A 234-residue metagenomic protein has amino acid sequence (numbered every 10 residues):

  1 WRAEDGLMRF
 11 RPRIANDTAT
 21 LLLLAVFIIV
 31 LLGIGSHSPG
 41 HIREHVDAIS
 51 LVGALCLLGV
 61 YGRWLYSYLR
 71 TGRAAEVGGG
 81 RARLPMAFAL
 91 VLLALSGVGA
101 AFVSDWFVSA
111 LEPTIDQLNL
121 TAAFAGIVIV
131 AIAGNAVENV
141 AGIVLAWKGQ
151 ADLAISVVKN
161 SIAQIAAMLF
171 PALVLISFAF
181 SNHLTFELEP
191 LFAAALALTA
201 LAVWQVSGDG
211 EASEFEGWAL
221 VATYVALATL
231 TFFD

Functional and structural regions predicted by a protein language model:
W1-M8, A101-S109, G134-G142, S161-V174: Hydrophobic alpha-helical transmembrane segments
W1-N16, D116-F124, L145-I155, A179-N182 (+1 more regions): Juxtamembrane helix-boundary/capping and inter-helix hinge elements in multi-pass membrane proteins
W1-S109, L188, A193-D234: Alpha-helical transmembrane bundles of multi-pass secondary active transporters
R13-T18, I132-V137, K159: Alpha-helical membrane segments and immediately flanking helix-loop junctions that form or couple to the substrate/ion
R43, D116-Q117, W147-A167, F178-A194 (+1 more regions): Transmembrane helix-loop boundary segments of multi-pass membrane transporters
L51-G59, A122-A133, Q164-A166, H183-A197: Structural signature of hydrophobic alpha-helical transmembrane segments
V77-A151, I155: Transmembrane helical segments that form the transport core of multi-pass membrane transport proteins
D116, V137, A141, L145-K148 (+6 more regions): Hydrophobic alpha-helix feature that most strongly marks membrane-spanning transmembrane helices and their immediate
